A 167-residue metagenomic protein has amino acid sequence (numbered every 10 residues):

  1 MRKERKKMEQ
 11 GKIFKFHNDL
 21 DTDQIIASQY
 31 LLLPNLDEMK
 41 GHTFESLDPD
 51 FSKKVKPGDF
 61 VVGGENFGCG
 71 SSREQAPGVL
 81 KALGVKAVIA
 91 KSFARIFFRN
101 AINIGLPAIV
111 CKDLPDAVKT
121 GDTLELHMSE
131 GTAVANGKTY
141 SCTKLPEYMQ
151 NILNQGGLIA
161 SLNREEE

Functional and structural regions predicted by a protein language model:
M1-L33: Polybasic, low-complexity association/targeting segments
M8, F60, P146-Y148: Short hydrophobic "helix-edge" motifs at membrane interfaces and signal-peptide entry regions
L20, G68-E74, L153-L162: Conserved phosphate/anionic-ligand binding catalytic regions in large, soluble enzymes, centered on
D21, I96, T132: Surface-exposed, flexible loop/turn segments at secondary-structure boundaries
I26-M128: Feature captures the catalytic cores and cofactor-binding loops of soluble hydro-lyases/lyases that act on carboxylate
N100, I104-E167: Acidic, glycine-rich flexible loop/linker segments
